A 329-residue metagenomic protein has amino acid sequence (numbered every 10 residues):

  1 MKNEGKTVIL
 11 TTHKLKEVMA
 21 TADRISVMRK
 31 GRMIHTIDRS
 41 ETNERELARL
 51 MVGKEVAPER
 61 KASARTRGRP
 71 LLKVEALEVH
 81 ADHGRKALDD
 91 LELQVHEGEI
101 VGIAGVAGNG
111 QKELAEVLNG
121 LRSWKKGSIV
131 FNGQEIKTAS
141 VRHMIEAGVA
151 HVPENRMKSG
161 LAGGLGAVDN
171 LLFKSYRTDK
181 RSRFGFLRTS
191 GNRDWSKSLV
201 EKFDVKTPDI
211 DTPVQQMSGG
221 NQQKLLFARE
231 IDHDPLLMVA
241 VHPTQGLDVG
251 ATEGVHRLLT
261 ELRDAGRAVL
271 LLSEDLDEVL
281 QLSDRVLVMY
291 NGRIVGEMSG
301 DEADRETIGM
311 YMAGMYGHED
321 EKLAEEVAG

Functional and structural regions predicted by a protein language model:
M1-G329: Glycine-rich phosphate-binding loops of nucleotide-dependent enzymes
